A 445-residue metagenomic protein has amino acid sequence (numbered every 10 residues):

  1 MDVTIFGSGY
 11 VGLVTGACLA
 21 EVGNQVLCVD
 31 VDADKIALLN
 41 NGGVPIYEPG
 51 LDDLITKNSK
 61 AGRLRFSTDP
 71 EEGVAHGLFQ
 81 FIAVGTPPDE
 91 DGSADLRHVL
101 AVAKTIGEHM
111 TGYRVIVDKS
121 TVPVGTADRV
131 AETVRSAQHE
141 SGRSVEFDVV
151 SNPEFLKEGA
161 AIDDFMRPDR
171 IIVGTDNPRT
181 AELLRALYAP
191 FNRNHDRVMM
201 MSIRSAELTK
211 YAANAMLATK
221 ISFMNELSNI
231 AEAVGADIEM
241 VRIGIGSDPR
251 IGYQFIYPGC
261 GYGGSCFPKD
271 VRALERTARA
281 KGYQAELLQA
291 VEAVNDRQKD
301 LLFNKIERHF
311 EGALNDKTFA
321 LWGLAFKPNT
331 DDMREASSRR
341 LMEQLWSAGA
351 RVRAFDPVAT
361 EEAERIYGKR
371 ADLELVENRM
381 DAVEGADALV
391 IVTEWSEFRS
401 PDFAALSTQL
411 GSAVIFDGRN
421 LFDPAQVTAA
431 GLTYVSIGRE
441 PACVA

Functional and structural regions predicted by a protein language model:
M1-A445: Structural/interface elements that position substrates and couple domains in central-metabolism enzymes
